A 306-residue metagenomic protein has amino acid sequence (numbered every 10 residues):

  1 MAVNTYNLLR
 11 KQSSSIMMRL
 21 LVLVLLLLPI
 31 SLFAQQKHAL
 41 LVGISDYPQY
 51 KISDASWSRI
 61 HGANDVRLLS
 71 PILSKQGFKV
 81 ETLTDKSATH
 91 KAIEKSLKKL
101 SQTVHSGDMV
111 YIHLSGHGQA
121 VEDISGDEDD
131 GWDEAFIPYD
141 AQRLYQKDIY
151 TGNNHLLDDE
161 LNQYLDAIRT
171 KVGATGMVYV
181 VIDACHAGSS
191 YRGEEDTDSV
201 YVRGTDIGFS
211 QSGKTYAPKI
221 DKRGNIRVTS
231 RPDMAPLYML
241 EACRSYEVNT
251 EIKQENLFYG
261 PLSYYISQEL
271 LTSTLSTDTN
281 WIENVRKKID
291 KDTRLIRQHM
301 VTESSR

Functional and structural regions predicted by a protein language model:
M1-M18: N-terminal secretory signal peptides that target proteins for export/translocation
A2, L23, A34-R306: Cysteine endopeptidase catalytic domains of the caspase/legumain-like
L8, S31-A34: A composition/secondary-structure signal for short, hydrophobic, low-basic-content segments with alpha-helix propensity
K11-S13, P29, S74: Intrinsically disordered, low-complexity segments
L20-P29: Sec-dependent N-terminal signal peptides
